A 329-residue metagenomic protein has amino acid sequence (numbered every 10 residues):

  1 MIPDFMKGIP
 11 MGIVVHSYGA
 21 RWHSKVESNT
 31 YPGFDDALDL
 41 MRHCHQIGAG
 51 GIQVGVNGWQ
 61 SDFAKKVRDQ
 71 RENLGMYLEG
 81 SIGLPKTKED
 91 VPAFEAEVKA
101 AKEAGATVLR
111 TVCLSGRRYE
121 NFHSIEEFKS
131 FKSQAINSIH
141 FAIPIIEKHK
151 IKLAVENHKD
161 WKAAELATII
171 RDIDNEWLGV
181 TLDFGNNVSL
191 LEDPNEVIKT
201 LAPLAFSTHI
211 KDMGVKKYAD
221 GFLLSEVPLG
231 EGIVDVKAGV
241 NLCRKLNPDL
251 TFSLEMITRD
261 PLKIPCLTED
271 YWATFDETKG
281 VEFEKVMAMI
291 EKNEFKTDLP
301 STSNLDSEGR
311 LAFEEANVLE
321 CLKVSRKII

Functional and structural regions predicted by a protein language model:
I2-H45, A163-W177, V188-I329: Histidine-acidic metal/acid-base catalytic patches
I13, I52-V54, T111, V155 (+2 more regions): Conserved beta-strand positions
S17-D36, G55, S81-V91, I125-K132: Active-site mouth loops of central-metabolism enzymes
P32-W59, E103-V108: Catalytic domains of carbohydrate-active enzymes, especially glycoside hydrolases
R42, W59, Q70-E79, P85-G179: Active-site acidic/histidine proton-transfer and metal-coordination neighborhood in alpha/beta enzyme cores
G51-A64, L84-P92, Y119, N157-A164 (+3 more regions): Acidic-and-aromatic substrate-binding clefts and catalytic sites of carbohydrate-active enzymes
D183: Active-site glycine-centered loops adjacent to acidic/histidine catalytic or metal-binding residues that shape
